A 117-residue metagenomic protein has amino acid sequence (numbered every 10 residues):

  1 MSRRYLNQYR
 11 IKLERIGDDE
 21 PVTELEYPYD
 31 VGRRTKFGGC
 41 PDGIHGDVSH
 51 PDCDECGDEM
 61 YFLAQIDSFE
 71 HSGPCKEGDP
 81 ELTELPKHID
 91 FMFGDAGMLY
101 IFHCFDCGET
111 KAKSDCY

Functional and structural regions predicted by a protein language model:
M1-Y117: Preference for intrinsically disordered or flexible, low-complexity segments and adjacent hinge/connector residues
